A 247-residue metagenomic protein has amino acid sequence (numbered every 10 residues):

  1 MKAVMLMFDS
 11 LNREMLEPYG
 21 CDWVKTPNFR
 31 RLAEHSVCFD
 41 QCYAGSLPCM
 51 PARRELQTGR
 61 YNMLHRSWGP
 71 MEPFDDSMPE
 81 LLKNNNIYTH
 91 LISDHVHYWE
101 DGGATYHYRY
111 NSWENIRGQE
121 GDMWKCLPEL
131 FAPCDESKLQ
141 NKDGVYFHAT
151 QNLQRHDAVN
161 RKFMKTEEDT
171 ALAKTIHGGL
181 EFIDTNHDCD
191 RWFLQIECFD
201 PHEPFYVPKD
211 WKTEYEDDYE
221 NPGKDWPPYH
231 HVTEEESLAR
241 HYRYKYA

Functional and structural regions predicted by a protein language model:
M1-A3, N85-T89, C189-W192: Loop/turn elements at helix/coil->beta-strand transitions in domains of secreted/extracellular proteins
M1-V37, S46, K83: Active-site-proximal N-terminal segment of extracellular/periplasmic enzymes that hydrolyze or transfer
S10-E14, P18, E136-A173, E181-A247: Active-site-proximal cap/lid insertion segments
Y19-G20, S36-Q57, G69-E72, L91-G102 (+1 more regions): Short, solvent-exposed turn/loop segments enriched in Gly/Ser/Thr/Pro and often Arg
D22-K25, A44, G69-D76, R240-A247: A short beta-strand-to-alpha-helix junction
N28, E55, S77, K174 (+2 more regions): Alpha-helical elements of Rossmann-like donor-binding domains used by nucleotide-donor carbohydrate transfer enzymes
E34, K83-N86, E181-I183, H187: Basic phosphate/pyrophosphate-binding loop/patch that engages nucleotide-derived ligands
E55-K165: Catalytic-site neighborhoods of secreted/periplasmic enzymes that process anionic sulfate/phosphate groups
